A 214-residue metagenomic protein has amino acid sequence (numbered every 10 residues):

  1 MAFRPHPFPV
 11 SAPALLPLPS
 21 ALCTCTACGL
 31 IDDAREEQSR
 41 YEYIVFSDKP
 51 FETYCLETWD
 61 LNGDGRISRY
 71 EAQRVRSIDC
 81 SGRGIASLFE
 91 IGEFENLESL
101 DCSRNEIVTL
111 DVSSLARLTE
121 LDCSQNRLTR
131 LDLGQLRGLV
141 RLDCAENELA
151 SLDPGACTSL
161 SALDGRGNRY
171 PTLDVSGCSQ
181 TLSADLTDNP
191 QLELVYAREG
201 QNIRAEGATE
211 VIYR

Functional and structural regions predicted by a protein language model:
M1-T26: Sec-dependent bacterial lipoprotein signal peptides
A27-E95, S179, P190-R214: N-terminal capping/linker segments that flank leucine-rich repeat
V75, L97, I107, L118 (+9 more regions): Conserved hydrophobic position(s) of the canonical leucine-rich repeat
I78, L100-C102, L121-C123, L142-C144 (+2 more regions): Conserved hydrophobic beta-strand positions in leucine-rich repeat
L88-I91, L110, L131, L152 (+2 more regions): Canonical leucine-rich repeat
T129, G134-S151, G155: Eukaryotic tandem repeat interaction scaffolds
